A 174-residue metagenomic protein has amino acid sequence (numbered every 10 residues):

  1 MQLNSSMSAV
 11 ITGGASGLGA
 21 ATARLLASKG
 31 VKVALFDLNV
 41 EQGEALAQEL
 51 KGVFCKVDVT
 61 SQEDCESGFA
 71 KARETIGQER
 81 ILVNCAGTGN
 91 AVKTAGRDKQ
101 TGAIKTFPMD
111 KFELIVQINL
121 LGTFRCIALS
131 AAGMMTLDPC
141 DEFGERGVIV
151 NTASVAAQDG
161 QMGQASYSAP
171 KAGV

Functional and structural regions predicted by a protein language model:
Q2-V33: Canonical Rossmann dinucleotide-binding motif of NAD(H)/NADP(H)-dependent dehydrogenases/reductases, specifically
K29-A45: Conserved glycine-rich Rossmann-like NAD(P)H-binding loop of the short-chain dehydrogenase/reductase
E49-E63: Rossmann-fold cofactor-recognition segment
K93-I104, P108-E113: Substrate-binding pocket helix/loop in short-chain dehydrogenase/reductase
I127, P170: Active-site helix of classical SDR
S154: Residue(s) in the substrate-gating loop at a strand-loop-helix junction that position the organic substrate next
D159-S168: Active-site loop immediately N-terminal to the catalytic Tyr-X3-Lys motif of short-chain dehydrogenase/reductase
